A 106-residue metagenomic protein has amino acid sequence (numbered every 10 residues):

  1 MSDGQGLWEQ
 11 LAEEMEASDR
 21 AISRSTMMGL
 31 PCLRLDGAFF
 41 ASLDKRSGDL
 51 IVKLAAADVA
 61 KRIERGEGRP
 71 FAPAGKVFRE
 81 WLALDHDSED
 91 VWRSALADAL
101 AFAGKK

Functional and structural regions predicted by a protein language model:
M1-K106: Charge-dense, helix-prone N-terminal extensions
